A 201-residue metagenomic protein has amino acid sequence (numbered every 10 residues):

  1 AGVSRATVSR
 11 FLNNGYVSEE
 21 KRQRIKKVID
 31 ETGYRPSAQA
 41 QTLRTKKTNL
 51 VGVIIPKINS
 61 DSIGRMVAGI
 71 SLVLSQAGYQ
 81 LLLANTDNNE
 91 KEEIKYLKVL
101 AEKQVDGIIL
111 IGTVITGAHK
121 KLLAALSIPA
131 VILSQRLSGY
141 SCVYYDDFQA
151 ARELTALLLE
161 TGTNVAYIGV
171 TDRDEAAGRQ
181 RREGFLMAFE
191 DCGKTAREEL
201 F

Functional and structural regions predicted by a protein language model:
A1-T48: N-terminal helix-turn-helix DNA-binding module of bacterial transcription factors
R5-R10, L43-N59, L157, N164-T171: Short beta-strand segments enriched in small/hydrophobic residues
D30-A68, Q76-Y79, D87-N89, V99-E102: N-terminal helix-turn-helix/winged-helix DNA-binding helices and compositionally similar short basic alpha-helical
E31, L72-A77, A125-I132, R136-F201: Bacterial carbohydrate/catabolite-sensing allosteric modules
P56, T86, T113, Q135 (+1 more regions): Cofactor-binding loop segments of dinucleotide-utilizing enzymes, especially the Rossmann-like FAD- and NAD(P)+-binding
I63, E93, A151: Aromatic/hydrophobic pocket-lining residues that form the small-molecule binding cavity in soluble enzyme cores
L72-G117, K121: Central regulatory/effector-binding core of bacterial HTH transcription factors
